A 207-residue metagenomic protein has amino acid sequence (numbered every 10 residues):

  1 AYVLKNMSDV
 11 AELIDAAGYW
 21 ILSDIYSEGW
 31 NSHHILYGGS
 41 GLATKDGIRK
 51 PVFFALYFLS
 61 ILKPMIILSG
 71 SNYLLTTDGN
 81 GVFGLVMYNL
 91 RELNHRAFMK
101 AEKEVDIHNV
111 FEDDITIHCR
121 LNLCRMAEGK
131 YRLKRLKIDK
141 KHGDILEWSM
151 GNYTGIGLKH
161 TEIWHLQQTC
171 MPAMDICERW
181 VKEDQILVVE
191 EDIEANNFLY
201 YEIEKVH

Functional and structural regions predicted by a protein language model:
A1-V105: Aromatic/acidic polysaccharide-binding cleft in carbohydrate-active enzymes
Y88-H207: C-terminal beta-sandwich/jelly-roll accessory domains of carbohydrate-active enzymes
